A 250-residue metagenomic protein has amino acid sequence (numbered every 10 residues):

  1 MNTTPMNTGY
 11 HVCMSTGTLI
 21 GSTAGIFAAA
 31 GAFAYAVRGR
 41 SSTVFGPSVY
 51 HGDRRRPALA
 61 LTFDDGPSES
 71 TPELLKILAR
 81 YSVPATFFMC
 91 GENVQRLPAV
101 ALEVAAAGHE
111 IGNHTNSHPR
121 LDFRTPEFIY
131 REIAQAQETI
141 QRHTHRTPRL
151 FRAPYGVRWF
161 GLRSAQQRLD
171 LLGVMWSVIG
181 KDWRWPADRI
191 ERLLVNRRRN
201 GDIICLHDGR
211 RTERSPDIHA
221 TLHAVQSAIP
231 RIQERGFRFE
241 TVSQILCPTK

Functional and structural regions predicted by a protein language model:
G9, C13-R38: Hydrophobic alpha-helical topogenic segments used for membrane insertion/localization
V37-D122, F128, E132, T139 (+1 more regions): Active-site beta->alpha N-cap acidic-glycine motif
F45-P47, P72, V94-A106, R158-R163 (+1 more regions): Alpha-helical scaffolding within the catalytic cores of extracellular/periplasmic polymer-degrading hydrolases
G66, C90-E92, N116, A153-G156 (+3 more regions): Active-site beta-loop-alpha junctions enriched in small/polar residues
L102, P126-I133, A187-R192, I218-V225: Charged helix-capping and loop-helix junction motifs
P119-R124, R211-S215: A short acidic, helix-capping loop that chelates divalent metal ions and anchors anionic groups
V157, L162-R198, F237-P248: His/Asp/Glu-enriched short active-site or ligand-binding loop at hydrolase and phosphoryl-transfer sites
V195-L246: Catalytic grooves of carbohydrate-active enzymes
